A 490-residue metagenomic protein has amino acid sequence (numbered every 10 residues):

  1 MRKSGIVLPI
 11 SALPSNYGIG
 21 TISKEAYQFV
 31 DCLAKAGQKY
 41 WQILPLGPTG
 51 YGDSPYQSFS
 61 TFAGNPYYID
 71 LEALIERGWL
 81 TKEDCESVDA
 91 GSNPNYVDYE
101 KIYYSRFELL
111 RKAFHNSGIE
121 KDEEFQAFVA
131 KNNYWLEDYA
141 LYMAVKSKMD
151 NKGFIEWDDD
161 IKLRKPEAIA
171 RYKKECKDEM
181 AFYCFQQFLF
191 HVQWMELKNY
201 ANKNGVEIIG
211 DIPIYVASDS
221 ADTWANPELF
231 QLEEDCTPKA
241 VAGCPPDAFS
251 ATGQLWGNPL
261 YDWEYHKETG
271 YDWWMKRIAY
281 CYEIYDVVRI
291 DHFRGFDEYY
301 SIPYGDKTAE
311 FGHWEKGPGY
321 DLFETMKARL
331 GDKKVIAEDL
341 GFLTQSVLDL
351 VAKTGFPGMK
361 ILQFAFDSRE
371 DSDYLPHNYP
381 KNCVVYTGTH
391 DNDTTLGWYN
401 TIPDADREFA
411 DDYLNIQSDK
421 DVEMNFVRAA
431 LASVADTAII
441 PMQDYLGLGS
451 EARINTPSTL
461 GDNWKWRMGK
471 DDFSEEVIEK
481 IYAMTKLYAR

Functional and structural regions predicted by a protein language model:
M1-S11, Y27: N-terminal regions that are enriched for targeting/export leaders and immediately downstream pro/stem segments
P9, S15, D53-Q187, V216-I439 (+2 more regions): Alpha-amylase-like alpha-glycosidases and glucanotransferases acting on alpha-linked glucans and related
K24-D31, V192-Y200, W274-K276, V422-F426: Short alpha-helical segments and helix-capping/turn motifs at coil-helix boundaries
K24-T49, I284-Y285: Catalytic domains of carbohydrate-active enzymes, especially glycoside hydrolases
A34, W194-N204, K327, V351-A352: Surface-exposed amphipathic alpha-helices with a cationic face
K35, I161, W466, A483 (+1 more regions): Domain-scale activation on soluble regions of proteins
Y183, Q187-V216: Conserved, well-ordered alpha-helix/loop/beta-strand core segments that scaffold catalytic motifs
